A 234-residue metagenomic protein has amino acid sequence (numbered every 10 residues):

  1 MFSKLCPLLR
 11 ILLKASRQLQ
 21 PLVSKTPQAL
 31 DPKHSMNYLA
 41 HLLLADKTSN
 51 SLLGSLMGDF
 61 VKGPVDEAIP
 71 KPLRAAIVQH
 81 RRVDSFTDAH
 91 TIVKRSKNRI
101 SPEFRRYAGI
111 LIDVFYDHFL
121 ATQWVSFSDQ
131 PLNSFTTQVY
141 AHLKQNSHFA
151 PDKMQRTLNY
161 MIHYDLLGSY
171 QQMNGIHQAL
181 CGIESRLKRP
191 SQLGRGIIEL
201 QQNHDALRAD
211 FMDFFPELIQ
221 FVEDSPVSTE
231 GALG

Functional and structural regions predicted by a protein language model:
Q18-Q20, Q28: Low-complexity, intrinsically disordered or signal/transmembrane-proximal segments
H34-A121, H204, M212-S225: An N-terminal structural lobe/cap that precedes and organizes the functional/catalytic core across diverse proteins
P102-Y164: Active-site-proximal alpha-helical scaffolds that flank and shape metal-associated catalytic sites
T137-Q220, D224: An amphipathic alpha-helical core segment
